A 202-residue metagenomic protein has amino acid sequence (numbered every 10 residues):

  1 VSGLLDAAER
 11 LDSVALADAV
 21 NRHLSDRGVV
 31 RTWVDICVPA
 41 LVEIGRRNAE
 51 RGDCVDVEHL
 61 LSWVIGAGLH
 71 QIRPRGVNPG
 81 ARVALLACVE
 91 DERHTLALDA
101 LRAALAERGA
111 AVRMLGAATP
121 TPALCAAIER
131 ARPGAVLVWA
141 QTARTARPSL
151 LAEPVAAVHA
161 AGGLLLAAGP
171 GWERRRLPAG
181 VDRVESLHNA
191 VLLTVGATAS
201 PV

Functional and structural regions predicted by a protein language model:
V1-G76: Long amphipathic alpha-helical segments
L60-V202: C-terminal regulatory/effector modules of DNA-binding transcriptional regulators
